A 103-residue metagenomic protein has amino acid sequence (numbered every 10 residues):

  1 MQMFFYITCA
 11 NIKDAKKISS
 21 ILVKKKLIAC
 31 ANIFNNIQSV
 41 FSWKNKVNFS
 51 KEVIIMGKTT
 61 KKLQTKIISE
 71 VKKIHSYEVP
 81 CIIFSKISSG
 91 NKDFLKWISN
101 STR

Functional and structural regions predicted by a protein language model:
M1-R103: Positively charged, small/polar-rich N-terminal and surface patches that mediate targeting and assembly and bind
